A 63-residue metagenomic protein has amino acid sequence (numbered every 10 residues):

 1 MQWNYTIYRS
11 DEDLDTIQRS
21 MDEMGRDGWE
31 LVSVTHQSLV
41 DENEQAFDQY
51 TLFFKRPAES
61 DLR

Functional and structural regions predicted by a protein language model:
M1-R63: Terminus-proximal functional modules
